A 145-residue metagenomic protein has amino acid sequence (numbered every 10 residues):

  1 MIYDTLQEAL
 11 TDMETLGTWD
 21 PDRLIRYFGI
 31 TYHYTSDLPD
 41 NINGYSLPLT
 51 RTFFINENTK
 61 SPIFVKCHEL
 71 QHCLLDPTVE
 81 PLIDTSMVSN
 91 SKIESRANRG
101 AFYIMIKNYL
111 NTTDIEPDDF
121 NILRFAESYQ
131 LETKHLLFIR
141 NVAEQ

Functional and structural regions predicted by a protein language model:
M1-Q145: Active-site hotspot residues in diverse enzymes, especially metal/ion-binding acidic/histidine motifs
